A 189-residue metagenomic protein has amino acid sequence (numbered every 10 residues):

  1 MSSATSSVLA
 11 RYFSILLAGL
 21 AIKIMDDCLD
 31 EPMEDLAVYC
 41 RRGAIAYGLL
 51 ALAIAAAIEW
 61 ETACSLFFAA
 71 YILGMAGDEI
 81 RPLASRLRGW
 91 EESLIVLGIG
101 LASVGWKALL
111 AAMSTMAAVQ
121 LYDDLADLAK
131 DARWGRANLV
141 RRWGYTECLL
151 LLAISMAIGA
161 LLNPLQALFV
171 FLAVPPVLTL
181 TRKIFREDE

Functional and structural regions predicted by a protein language model:
S2-M25, I54, C64-A69, G105-Y122: Membrane-embedded alpha-helical segments that form the functional core of polytopic membrane enzymes, especially those
S6-S14, I45-Y47, E91, I95 (+2 more regions): Alpha-helical transmembrane segments of integral membrane proteins
L16-A51, A118-A153: Solvent-exposed interhelical
I24-M33, Y71-S85, D124-D131, T179-D188: C-terminal ends of transmembrane helices
C40-V104: Intramembrane alpha-helical segments
A51-E61, E147-L165: A short, conserved beta-to-alpha structural element at the edge of catalytic cores that scaffolds binding
V104, A108, P164-F169: Loop-to-transmembrane alpha-helix initiation sites
A167-L178: Small-residue-rich transmembrane alpha-helices that serve as helix-helix interface/gating elements in multipass
